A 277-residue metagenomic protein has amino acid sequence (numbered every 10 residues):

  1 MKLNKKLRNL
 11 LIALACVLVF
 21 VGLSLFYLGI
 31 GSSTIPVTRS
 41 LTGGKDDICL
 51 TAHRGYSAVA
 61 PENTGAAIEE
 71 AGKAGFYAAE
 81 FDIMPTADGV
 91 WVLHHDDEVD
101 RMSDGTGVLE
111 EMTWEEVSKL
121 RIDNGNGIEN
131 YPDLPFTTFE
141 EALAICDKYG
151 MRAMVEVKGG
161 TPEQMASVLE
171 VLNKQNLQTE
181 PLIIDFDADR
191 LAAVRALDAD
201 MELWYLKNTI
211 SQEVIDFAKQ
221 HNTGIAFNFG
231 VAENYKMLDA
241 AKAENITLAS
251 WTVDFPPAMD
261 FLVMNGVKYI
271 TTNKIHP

Functional and structural regions predicted by a protein language model:
K2-P277: Phosphate-group recognition and catalysis centered on beta-loop-alpha active-site segments
